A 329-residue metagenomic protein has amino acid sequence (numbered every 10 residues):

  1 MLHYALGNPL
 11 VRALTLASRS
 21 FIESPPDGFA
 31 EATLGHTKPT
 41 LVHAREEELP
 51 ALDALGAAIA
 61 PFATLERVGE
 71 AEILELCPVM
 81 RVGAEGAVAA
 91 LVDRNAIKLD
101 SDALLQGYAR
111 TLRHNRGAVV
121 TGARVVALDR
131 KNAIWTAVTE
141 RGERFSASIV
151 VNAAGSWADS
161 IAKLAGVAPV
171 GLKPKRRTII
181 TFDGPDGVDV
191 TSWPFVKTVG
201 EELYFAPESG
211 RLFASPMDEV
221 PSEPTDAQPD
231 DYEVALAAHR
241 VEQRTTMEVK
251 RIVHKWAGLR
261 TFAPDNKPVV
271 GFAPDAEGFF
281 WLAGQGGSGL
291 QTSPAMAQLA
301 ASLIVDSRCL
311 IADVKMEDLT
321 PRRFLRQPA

Functional and structural regions predicted by a protein language model:
M1-V79, E202-L203: Dinucleotide-binding Rossmann-like beta1-alpha1 core, especially the glycine-rich loop that anchors the ADP
L2, A30-T37, F145-S148, A154-G278: Active-site substrate-recognition segment that forms the wall of the catalytic cavity or substrate channel
A13-L16, V42-A51, L91-R110, A227-A235: Short beta-strand to alpha-helix junction loop
H43, N152-A153: Redox-cofactor binding/interface segments in oxidoreductases and associated redox assembly factors
G69-E70, T121-A123, H254-W256: Short loop/edge segments at beta-strand edges and connector loops that shape dinucleotide/nucleotide cofactor-binding
C77-A87, D129-T136, G187, S209 (+2 more regions): A short, glycine/Asx- and small/polar-enriched loop/turn that sits immediately N-terminal to a beta-strand
A90-S148: Helical element adjacent to the flavin cofactor pocket in flavoenzyme catalytic cores
E242-A329: C-terminal catalytic lobe of FAD-dependent flavoproteins
